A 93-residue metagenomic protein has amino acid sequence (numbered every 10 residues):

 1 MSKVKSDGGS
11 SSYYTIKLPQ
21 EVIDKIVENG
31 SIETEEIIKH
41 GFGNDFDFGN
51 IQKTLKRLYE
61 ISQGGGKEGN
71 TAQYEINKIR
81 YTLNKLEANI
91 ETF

Functional and structural regions predicted by a protein language model:
M1-F93: Intrinsically disordered, low-complexity regulatory regions that flank transcription factor DNA-binding cores
